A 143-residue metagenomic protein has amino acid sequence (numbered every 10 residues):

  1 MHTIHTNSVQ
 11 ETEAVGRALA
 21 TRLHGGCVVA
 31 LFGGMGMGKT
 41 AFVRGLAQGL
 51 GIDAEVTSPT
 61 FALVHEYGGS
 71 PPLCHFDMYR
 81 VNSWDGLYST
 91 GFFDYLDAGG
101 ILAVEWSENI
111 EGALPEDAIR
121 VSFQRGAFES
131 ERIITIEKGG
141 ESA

Functional and structural regions predicted by a protein language model:
M1-V15: N-terminal pre-Walker A segment at the start of P-loop NTPase domains
H2, Q48, N82-Y88, F93-A143: Short phosphate-coordinating micro-motif centered on Lys-Gly-acidic
A20-G25: Phosphate-binding P-loop
V28-A30: Short hydrophobic/aromatic beta-strand immediately N-terminal to the Walker A/P-loop
F32-G34: P-loop (Walker A) phosphate-binding loop of NTP-binding proteins
K39: Conserved lysine of the Walker
I52-Y67: Short beta-strand-centered segment that lines the nucleotide-binding/catalytic pocket of NTP-utilizing
